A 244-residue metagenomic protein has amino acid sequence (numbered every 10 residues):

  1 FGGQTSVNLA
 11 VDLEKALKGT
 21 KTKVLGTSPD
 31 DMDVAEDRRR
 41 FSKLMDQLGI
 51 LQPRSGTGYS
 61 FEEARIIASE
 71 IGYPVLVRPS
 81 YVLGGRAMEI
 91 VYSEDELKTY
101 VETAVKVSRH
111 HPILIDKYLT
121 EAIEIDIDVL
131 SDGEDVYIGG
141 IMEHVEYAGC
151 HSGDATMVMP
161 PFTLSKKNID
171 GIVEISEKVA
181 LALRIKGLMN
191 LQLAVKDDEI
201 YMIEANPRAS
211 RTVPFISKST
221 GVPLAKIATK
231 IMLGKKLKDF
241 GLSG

Functional and structural regions predicted by a protein language model:
F1-E36, L51-G56: A short, GP-enriched loop/loop-strand-helix hinge that lies immediately N-terminal to, or at the N-terminal rim
G2-G3, D31, Y59-S60, V82 (+1 more regions): Conserved beta-strand edge residues that scaffold enzyme active sites
Q4-V7, L17, T22-G26, L44 (+4 more regions): ATP-dependent carboxylate activation and anion-phosphoryl transfer catalytic cores that bind Mg-ATP to form
S55-S60, I90-S93: Short acidic-hydrophobic, aromatic-tinged amphipathic segments that line or gate anion-handling sites
E63: Short acidic active-site motifs
